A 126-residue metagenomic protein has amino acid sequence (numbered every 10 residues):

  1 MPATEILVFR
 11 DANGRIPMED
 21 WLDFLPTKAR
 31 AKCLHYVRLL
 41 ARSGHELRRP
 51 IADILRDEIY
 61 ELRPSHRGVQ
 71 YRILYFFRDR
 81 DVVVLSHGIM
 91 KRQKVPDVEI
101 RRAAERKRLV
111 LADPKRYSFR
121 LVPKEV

Functional and structural regions predicted by a protein language model:
M1-Q70, D79-V83, I89-V126: Basic, Lys/Arg-enriched alpha-helical interface segments
